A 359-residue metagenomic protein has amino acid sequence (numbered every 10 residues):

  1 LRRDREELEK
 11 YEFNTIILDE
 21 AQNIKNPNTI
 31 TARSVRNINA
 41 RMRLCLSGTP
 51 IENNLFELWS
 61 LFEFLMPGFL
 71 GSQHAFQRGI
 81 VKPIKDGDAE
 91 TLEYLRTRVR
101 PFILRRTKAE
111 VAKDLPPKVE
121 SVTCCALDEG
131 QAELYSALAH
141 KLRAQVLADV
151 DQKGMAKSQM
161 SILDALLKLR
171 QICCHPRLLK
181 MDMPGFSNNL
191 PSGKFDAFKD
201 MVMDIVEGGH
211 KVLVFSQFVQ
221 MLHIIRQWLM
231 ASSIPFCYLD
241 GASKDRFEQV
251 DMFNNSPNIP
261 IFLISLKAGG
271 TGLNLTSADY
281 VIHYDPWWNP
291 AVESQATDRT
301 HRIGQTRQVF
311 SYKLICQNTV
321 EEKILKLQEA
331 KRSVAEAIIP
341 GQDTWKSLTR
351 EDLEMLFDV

Functional and structural regions predicted by a protein language model:
L1-D88, R96-V359: ASCE P-loop NTPase motor core, strongest for the SF2 helicase catalytic module
L92: Cys/His-rich Zn2+-binding cysteine-cluster or related metal-binding knuckle/ribbon modules and their
